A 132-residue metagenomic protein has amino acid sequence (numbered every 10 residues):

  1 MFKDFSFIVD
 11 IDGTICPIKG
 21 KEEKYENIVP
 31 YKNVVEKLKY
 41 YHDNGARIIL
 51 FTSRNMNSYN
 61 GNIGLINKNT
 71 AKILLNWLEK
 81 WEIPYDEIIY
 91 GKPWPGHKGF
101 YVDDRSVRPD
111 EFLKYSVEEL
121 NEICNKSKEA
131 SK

Functional and structural regions predicted by a protein language model:
M1-K132: HAD-like aspartate-dependent phosphatase fold
